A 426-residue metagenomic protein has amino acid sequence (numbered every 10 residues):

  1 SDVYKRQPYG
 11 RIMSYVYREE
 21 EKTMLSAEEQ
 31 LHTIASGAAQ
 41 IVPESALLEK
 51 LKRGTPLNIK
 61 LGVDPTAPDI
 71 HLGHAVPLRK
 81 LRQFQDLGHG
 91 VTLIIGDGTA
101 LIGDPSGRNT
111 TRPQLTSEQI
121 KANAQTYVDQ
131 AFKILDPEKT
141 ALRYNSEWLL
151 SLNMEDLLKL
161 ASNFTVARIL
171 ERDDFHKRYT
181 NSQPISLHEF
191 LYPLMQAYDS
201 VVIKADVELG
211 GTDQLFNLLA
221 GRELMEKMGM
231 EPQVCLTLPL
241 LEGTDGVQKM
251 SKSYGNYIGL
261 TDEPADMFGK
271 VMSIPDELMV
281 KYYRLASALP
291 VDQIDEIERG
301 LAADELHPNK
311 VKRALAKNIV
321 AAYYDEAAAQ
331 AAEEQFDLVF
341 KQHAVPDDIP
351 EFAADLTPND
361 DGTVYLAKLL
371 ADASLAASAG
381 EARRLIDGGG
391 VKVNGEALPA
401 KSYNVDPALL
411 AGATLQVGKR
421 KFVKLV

Functional and structural regions predicted by a protein language model:
S1-Y4: Short, small-residue-biased leader/transition segments that mark boundaries at the very start of proteins
Y9-Y17: Short, positively charged and aromatic/hydrophobic N-terminal segments
T23-L51: Beta-lactamase-like hydrolase cores
A38, Q114-L238: Divalent-metal (Mg2+/Mn2+/Ca2+)-assisted nucleotide/phosphate chemistry catalytic cores
I41-P105, V207-L215, G221: N-terminal catalytic cores of NTP/NDP-binding nucleotidyl/phosphoryl-transfer enzymes
R82-L135: Well-ordered mid-protein domain cores that form the structural environment of catalytic cofactors
G103-G107, L152-L158, G246-M250: Short acidic, glycine/serine/threonine-rich loops at helix termini
M225-V426: Conserved nucleotide- and phosphate/pyrophosphate-binding catalytic cores in adenylate/nucleotidyl-handling enzymes
